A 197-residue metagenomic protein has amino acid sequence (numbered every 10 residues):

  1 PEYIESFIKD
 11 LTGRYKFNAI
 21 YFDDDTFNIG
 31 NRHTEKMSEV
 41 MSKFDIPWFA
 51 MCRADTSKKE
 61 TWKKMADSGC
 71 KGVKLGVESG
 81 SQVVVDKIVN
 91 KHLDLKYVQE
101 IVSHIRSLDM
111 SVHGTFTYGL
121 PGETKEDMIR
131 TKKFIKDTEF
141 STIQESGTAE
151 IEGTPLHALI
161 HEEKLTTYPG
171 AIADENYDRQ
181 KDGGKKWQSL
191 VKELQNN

Functional and structural regions predicted by a protein language model:
P1-K9, R14-K16: Acidic, low-complexity intrinsically disordered segments
S6, T26, G30-N31, K36-N197: A structural motif corresponding to the C-terminal lobe/cap of the Radical SAM core domain
T12-T26: Active-site groove signature of glycoside hydrolases
